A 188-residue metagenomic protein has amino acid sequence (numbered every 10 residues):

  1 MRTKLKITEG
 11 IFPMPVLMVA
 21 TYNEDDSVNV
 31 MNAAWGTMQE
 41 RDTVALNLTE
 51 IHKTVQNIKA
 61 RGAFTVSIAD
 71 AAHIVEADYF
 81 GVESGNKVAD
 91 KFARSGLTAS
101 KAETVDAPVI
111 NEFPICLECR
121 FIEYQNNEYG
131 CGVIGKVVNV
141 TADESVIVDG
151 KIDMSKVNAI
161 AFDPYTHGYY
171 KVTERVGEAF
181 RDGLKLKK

Functional and structural regions predicted by a protein language model:
M1-K188: Basic, polyanion-binding surface patches
